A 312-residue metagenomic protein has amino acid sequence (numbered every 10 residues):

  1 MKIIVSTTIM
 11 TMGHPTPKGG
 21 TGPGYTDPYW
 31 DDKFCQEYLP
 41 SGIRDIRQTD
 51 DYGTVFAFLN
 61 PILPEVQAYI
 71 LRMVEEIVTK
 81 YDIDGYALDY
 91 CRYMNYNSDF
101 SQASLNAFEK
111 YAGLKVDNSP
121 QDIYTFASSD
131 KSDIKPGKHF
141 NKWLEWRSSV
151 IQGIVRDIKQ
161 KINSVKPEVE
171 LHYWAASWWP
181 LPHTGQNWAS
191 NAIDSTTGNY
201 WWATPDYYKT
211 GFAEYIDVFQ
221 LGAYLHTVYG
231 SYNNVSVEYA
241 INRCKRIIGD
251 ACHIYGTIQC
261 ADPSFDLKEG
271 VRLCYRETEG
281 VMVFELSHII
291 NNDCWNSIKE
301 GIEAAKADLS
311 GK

Functional and structural regions predicted by a protein language model:
M1-I4, V155-E170, I241-D250: Surface-exposed amphipathic alpha-helices with a cationic face
K2-I4, F56, D84-A87, E168-H172 (+3 more regions): Structural preference for beta-strand elements that scaffold enzyme active sites
K2-K80, S132, P136-F140: Active-site-adjacent "subsite" loops/lids of carbohydrate-active enzymes
V5-I9, Y90, Y173-S177, A223 (+2 more regions): A cross-domain feature marking catalytic cores of carbohydrate-active enzymes and several ubiquitous metabolic/repair
G13, A87, Y96-N97, V165-V228 (+3 more regions): Substrate-binding cleft/loops of secretory-pathway carbohydrate-active enzymes
V55-Y69, I193-Y200, A261-S264: Active-site mouth loops of central-metabolism enzymes
R72-M73, K80, D84-L88, M94-N95 (+3 more regions): Active-site neighborhood of glycoside hydrolase catalytic domains
T204-K312: Substrate-binding cleft of secreted/luminal carbohydrate-active enzymes
